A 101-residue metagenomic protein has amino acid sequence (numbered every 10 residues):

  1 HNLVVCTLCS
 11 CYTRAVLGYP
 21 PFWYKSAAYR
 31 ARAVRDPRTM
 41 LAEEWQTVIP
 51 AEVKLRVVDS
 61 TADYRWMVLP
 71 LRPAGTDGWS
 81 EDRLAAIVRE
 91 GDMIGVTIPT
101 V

Functional and structural regions predicted by a protein language model:
H1-V101: Terminal, compositionally biased segments used for targeting/anchoring and flexible tails
